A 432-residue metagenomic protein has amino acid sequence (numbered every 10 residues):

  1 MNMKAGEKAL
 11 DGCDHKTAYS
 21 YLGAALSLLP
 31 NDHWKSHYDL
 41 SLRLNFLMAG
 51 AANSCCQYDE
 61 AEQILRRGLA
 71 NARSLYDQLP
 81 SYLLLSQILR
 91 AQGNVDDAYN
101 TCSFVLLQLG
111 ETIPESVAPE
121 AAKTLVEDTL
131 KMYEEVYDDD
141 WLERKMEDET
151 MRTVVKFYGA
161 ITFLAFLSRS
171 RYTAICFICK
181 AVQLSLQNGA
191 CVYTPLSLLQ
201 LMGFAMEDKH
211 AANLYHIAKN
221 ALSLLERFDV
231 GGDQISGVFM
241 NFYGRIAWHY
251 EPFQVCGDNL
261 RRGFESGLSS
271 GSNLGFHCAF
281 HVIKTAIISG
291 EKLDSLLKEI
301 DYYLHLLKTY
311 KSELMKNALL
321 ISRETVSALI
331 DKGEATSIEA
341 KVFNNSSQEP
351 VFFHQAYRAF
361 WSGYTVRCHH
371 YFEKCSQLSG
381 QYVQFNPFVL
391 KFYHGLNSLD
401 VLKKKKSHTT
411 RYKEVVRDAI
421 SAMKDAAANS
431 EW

Functional and structural regions predicted by a protein language model:
M1, R90-C176, A212, I287-H354 (+2 more regions): Amphipathic helix-loop-helix modules that constitute alpha-helical solenoid scaffolds
M1-N2, G6, Y38-S41, N45 (+14 more regions): TPR repeat positional signature
M1-R73, D77-I88, D97-F104, E147-A190 (+1 more regions): Extended alpha-helical scaffolding segments used for macromolecular assembly and cargo binding
G6-E7, G23-H33, L65-A70, F104-P114 (+9 more regions): Amphipathic alpha-helical segments of tetratricopeptide repeats
K8, G12, A51, Q87-I88 (+9 more regions): Residue-level signature for tetratricopeptide repeat
G12, C55, Q92, S168 (+8 more regions): Structural motif corresponding to the intra-repeat A-B loop/turn of tetratricopeptide repeats
G12-H15, Y58, L75, V95 (+6 more regions): TPR-repeat structural position
C179, Q183-G189, M202-L293, K298-K311: Hydrophobic, small-residue-rich alpha-helical packing segments that form membrane-like cores
